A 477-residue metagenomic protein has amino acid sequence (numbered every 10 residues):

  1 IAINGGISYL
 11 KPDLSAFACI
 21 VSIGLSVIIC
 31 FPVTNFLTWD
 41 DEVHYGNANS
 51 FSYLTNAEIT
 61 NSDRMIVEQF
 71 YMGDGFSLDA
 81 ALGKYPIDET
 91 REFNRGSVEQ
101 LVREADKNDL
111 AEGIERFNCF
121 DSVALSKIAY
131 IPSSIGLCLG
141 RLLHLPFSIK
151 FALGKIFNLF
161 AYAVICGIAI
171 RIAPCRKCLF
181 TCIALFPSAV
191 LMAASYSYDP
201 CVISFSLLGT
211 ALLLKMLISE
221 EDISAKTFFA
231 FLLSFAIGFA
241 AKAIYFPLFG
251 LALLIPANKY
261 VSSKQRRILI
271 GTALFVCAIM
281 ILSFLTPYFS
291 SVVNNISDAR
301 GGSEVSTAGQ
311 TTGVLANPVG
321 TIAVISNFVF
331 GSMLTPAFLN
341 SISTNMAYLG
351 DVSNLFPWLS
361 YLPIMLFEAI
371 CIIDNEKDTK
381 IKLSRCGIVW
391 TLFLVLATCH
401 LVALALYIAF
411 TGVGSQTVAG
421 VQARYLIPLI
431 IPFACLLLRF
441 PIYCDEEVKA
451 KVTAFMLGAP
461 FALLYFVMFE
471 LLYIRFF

Functional and structural regions predicted by a protein language model:
I1-G6, L212-D222, F246-C277: Perimembrane helix-loop-helix junctions
I1-I29, I268-V276, T379-L392, K451-A462: Start-transfer (signal-anchor) and selected internal transmembrane alpha helices of multi-pass inner/ER membrane
T55-L153: Interfacial juxtamembrane loops and adjacent helix segments that form the catalytic/substrate-binding surfaces
L145-I149, C166-P187: Transmembrane-helix signature of polytopic, membrane-embedded enzymes that assemble or transfer cell-envelope glycans
L191, T227-A243, L248-L254: Membrane-interface alpha helices of multi-pass inner-membrane proteins
S195-V202: Short acidic/glycine- and proline-prone juxtamembrane loop motifs at membrane-interface regions of multi-pass membrane
I281, S290-A299, V305, E446-F477: Transmembrane helical bundles and short interhelical boundary loops of multi-pass, membrane-embedded
T286-E376: Membrane-lumen/periplasm interface segments of multi-pass, membrane-embedded glycan/lipid transferases
